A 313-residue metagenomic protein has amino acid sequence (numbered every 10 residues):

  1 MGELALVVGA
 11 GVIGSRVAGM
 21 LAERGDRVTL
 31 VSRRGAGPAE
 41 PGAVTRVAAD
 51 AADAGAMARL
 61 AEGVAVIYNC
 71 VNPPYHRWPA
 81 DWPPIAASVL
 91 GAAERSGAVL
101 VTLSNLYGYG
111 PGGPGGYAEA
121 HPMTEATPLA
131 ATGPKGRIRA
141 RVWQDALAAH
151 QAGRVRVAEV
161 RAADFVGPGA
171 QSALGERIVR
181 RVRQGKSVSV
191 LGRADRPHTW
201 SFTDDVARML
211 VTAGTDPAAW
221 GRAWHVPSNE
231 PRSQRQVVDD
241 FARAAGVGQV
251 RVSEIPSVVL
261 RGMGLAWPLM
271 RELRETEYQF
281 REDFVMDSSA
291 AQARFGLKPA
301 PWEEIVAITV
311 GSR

Functional and structural regions predicted by a protein language model:
V8, L191-R196, W224-R232, A242-G246 (+2 more regions): Glycine-rich Rossmann NAD(P)(H)-binding loop
I13: Hydrophobic/small residue at the entry helix of a nucleotide-binding pocket
A36-S96: NAD(P)H-binding glycine-rich loop region in Rossmannoid oxidoreductase-like domains and their noncatalytic homologs
A87-A140: Conserved Rossmann-fold NAD(P)-dependent oxidoreductase catalytic core, especially the SDR/UDP-sugar
N105, Q144-G169: Conserved beta-loop-beta element that borders a ligand/cofactor-binding pocket
A170-R177, L191-G214, G221-H225: Substrate-positioning beta->alpha
V238-V285: Terminal hydrophobic/aromatic helix or amphipathic segment near a protein terminus
Q292, A300-R313: Amphipathic terminal alpha-helices
